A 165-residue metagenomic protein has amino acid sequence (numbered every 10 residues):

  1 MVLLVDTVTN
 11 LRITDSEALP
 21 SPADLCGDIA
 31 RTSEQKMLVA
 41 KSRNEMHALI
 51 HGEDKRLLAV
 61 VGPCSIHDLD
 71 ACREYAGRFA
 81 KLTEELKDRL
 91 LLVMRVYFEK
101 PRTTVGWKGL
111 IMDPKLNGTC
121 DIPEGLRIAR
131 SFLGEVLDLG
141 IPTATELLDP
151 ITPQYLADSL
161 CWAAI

Functional and structural regions predicted by a protein language model:
V2-T7, R89-I165: Active-site-facing alpha/beta catalytic cores
T9-H51: N- or domain-start disorder-to-order transition segments that initiate the globular core
H51-E53, V136-L137: Solvent-exposed alpha-helices and their adjacent loops that cap or buttress functional pockets in soluble metabolic
K55, T83, D88-L90, M94: Chitinase-like catalytic core of GlcNAc-active glycosidases
G62: Conserved, mostly hydrophobic/aromatic
I66-L86, T119-S131: Glycine-rich anion/phosphate-binding loops
